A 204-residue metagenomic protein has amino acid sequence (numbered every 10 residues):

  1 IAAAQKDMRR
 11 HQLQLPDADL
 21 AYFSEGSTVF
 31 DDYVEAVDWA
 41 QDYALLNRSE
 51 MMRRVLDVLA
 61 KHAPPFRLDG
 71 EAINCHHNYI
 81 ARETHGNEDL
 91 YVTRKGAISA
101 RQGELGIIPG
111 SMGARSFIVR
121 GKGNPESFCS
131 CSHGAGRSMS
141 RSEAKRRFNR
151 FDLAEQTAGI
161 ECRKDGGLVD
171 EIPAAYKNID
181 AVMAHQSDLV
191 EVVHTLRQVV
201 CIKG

Functional and structural regions predicted by a protein language model:
I1-G204: Domain-length cofactor-binding catalytic modules of enzymes
